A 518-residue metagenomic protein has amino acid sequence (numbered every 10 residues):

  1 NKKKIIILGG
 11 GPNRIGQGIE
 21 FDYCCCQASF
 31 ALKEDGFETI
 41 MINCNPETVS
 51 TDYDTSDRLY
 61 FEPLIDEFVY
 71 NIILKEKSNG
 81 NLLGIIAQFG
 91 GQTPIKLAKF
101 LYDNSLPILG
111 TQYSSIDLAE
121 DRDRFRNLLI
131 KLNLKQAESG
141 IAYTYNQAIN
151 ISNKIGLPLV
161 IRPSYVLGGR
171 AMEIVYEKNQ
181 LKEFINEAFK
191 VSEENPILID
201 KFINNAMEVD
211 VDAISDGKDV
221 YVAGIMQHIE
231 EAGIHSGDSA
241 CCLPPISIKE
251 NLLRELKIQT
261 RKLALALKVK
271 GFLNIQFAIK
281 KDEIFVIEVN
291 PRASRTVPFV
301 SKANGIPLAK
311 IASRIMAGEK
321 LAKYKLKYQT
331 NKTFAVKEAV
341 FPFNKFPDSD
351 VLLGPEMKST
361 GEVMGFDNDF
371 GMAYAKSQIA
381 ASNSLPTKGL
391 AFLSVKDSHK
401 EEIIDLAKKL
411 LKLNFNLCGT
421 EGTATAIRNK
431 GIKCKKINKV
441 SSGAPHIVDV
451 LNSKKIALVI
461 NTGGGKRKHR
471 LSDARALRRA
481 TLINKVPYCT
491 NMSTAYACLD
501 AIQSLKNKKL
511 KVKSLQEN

Functional and structural regions predicted by a protein language model:
N1-K3, L8-G10, I15, D22-L83 (+6 more regions): ATP-dependent carboxylate activation and anion-phosphoryl transfer catalytic cores that bind Mg-ATP to form
N1-L134, Y143-N150, F366-K513, E517-N518: ATP-binding N-terminal substructure of ATP-dependent carboxylate-amine bond-forming enzymes
E120-D123, V166-R170: Conserved A3 ("GATE") glycine/threonine-rich loop of ANL adenylate-forming enzymes
